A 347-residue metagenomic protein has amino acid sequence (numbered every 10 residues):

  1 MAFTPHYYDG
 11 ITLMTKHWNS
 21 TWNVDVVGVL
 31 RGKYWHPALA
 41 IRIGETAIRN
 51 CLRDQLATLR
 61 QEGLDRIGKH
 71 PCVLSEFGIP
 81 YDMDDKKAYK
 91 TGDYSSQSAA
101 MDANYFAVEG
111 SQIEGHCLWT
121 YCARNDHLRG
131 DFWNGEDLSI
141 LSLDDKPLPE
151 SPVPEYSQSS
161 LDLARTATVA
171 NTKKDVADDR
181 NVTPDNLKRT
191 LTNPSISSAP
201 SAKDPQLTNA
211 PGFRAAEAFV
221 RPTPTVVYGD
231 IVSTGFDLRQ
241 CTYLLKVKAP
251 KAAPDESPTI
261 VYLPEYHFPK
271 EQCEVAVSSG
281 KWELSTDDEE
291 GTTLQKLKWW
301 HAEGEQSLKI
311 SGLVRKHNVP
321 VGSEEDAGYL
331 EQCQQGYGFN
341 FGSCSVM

Functional and structural regions predicted by a protein language model:
M1: Substrate-gating cap/lid region and adjacent catalytic-acid/histidine neighborhood within extracellular/lumenal
T4-T15, N19-S20, V24-A38, T46-Q55 (+9 more regions): Aromatic-rich peripheral "rim/lid" segments of glycoside hydrolase catalytic domains that contact and position glycan
V73-E76: Active-site neighborhood of phospho(di)ester-bond hydrolases with catalytic His/Asp-centered motifs
I79: Short, glycine/acidic-enriched loop or turn micro-motifs at the edges of active sites
K270, V277-T292: Low-complexity "stalk/linker" and mucin-like segments enriched in Ser/Thr/Pro/Ala/Gly
C333-M347: Polybasic, Ser/Thr-rich amphipathic helices
